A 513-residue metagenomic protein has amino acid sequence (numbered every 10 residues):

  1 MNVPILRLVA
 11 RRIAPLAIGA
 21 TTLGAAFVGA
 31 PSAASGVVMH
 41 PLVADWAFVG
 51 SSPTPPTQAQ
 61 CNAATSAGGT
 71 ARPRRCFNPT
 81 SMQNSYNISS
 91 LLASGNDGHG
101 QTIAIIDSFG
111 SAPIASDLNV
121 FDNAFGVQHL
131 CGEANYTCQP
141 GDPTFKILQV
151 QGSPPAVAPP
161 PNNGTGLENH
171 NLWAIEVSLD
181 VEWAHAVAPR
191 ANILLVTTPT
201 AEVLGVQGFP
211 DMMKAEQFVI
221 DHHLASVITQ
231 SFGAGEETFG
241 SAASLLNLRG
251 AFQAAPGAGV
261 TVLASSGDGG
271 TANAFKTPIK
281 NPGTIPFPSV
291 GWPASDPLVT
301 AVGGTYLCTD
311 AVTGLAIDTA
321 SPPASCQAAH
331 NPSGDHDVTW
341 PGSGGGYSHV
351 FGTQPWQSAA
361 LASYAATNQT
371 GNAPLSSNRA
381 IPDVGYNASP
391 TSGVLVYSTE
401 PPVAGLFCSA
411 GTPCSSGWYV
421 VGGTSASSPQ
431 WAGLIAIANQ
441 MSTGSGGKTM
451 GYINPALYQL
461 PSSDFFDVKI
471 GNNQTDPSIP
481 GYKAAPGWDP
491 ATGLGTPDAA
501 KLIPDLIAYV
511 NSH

Functional and structural regions predicted by a protein language model:
N2-A34: Secretory targeting and sorting signals
L8, R12-I13, V150, N331 (+3 more regions): Positively charged, low-complexity intrinsically disordered regions
A33-A301, S348-G422, S428, T443-S445 (+2 more regions): Substrate-binding/charge-relay-adjacent region of secreted/lumenal peptidase catalytic domains
P297, A301-T353: Polar, glycine-rich mid-to-C-terminal structural blocks that act as macromolecule-binding/assembly scaffolds
N368, A438-P490: An often Trp-containing, charged/polar helix-loop segment at the C-terminal end of enzyme catalytic cores
A426-N439: Active-site-proximal alpha-helical segments within enzyme catalytic domains
